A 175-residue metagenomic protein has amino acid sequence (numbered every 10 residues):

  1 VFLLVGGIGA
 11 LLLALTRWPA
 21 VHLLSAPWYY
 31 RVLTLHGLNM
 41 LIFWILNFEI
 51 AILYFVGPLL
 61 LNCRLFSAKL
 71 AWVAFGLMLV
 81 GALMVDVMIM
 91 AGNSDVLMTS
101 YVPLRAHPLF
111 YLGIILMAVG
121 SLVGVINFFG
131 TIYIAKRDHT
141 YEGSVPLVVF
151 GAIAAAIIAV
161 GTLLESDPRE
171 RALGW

Functional and structural regions predicted by a protein language model:
V1-W175: Membrane-embedded and interfacial regions of multi-pass energy-transducing membrane proteins
